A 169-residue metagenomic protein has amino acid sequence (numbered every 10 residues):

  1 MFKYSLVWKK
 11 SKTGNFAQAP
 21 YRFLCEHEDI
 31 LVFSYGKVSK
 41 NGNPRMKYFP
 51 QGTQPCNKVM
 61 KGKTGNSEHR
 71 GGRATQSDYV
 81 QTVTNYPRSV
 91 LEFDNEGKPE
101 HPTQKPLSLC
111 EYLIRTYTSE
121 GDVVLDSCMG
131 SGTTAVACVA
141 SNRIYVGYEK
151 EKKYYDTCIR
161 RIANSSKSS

Functional and structural regions predicted by a protein language model:
M1-G147, E151-T157, N164-K167: Core catalytic lobe of class I
